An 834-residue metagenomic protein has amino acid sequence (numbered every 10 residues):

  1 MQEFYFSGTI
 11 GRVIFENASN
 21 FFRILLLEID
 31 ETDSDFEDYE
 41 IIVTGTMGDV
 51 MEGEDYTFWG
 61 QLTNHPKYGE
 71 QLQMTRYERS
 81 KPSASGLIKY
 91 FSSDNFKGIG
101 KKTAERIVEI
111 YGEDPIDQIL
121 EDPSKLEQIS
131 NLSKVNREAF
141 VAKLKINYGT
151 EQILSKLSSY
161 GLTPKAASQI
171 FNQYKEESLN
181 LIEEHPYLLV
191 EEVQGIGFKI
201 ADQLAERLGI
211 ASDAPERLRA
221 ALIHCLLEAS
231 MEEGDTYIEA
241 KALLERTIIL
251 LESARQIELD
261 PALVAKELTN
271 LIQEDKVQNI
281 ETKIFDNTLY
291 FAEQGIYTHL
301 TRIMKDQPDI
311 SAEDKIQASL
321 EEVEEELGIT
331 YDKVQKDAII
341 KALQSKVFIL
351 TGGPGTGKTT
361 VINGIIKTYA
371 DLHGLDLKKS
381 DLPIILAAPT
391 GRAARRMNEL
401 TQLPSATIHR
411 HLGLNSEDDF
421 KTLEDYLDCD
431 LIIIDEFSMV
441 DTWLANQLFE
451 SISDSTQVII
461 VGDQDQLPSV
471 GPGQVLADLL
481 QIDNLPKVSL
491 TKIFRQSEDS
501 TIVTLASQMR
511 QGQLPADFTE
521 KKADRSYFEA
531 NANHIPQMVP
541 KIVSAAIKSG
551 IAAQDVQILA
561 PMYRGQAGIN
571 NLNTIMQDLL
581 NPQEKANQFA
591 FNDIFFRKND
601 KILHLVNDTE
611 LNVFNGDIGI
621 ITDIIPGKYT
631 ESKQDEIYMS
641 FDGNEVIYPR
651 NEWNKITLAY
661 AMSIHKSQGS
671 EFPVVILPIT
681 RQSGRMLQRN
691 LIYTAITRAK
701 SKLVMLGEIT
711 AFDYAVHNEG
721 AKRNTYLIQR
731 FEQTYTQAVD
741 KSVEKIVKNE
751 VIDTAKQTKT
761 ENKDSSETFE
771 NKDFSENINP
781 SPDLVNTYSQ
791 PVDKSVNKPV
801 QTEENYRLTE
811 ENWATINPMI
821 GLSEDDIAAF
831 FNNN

Functional and structural regions predicted by a protein language model:
M1-D309, A828-N834: Accessory, non-ATPase domains that flank or precede helicase/AAA+ motor cores in DNA-metabolism machines
F6-I14, A18-T63, L327, Q577 (+2 more regions): Conserved nucleotide-binding/hydrolysis modules and their immediate coupling elements across P-loop/ASCE NTPase motors
E16-N17, I107, V193, T288 (+19 more regions): Replace "in large, NTP-powered and nucleic-acid-processing enzymes" with "in large, NTP-powered factors and other
G53, F58, L382, C429 (+6 more regions): Short glycine-/polar-rich loops that comprise or flank the Walker A/P-loop and associated switch/sensor motifs
N279-G353, Y369: Pre-Walker A segment
K336-I339, L343-T519: ASCE P-loop NTPase helicase motor core
D465-H604, D608-L611, E811, T815-I816 (+2 more regions): Conserved helicase motor core of P-loop NTPases
I624-T630, E636-N834: C-terminal accessory regions
